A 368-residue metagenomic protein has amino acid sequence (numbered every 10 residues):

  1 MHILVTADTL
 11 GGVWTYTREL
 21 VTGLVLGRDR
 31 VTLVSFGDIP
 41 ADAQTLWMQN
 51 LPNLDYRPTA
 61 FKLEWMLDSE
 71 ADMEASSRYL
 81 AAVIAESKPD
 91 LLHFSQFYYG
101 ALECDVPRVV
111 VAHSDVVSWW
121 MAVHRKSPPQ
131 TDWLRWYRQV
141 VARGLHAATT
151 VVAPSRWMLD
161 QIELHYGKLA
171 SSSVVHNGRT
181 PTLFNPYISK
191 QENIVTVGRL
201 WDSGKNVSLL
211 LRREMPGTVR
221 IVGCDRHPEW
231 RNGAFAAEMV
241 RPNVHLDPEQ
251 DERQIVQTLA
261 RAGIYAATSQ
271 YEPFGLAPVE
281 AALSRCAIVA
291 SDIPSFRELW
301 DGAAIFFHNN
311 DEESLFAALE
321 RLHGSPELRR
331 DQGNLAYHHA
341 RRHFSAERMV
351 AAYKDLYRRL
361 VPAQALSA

Functional and structural regions predicted by a protein language model:
L91, E103-T131: Active-site proximal beta-strand in glycosyltransferases
Q130-V151: Membrane-proximal helix-turn-helix segments that form the acceptor-binding/catalytic region of lipid-linked
H146-A147, A153, L159-R179, Y187: Helix-loop-beta element that forms the nucleotide-linked donor phosphate-binding surface in glycosyltransferases
E163, T218-D247, R253-Q254, T258: Short, structured helix-loop element that forms part of the nucleotide-activated donor/catalytic region
E163, V174-N193, K205, P362-Q364: Acidic anion/phosphate-binding donor-loop and adjacent secondary structure in glycosyltransferase catalytic cores
P186-K205, L211-V222: Conserved donor-binding/catalytic core segment of Leloir-type glycosyltransferases
Q270: Aromatic "clamp/platform" in nucleotide-sugar-dependent glycosyltransferases that forms part of the donor/acceptor
A290, A304-E313, R321-P326: Conserved acidic donor-binding segment of nucleotide-sugar-dependent glycosyltransferases
